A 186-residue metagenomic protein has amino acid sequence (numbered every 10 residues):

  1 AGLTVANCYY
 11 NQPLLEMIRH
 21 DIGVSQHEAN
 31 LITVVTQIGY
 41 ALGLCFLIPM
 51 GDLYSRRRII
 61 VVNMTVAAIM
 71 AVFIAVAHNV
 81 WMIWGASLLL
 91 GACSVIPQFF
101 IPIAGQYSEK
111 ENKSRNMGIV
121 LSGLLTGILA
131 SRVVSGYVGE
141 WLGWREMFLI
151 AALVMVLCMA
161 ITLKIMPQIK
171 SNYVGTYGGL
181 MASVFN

Functional and structural regions predicted by a protein language model:
A1-Q26: Extracytoplasmic
Y9, Q37-C45, V95, I128-L129: Residue-level signature of mid-helix packing/kink "hotspots" within the transmembrane helices of 12-pass Major
M17, I48-P49, Y137: Membrane-interface helix termini in secondary transporters
L42-V80: Conserved MFS/SLC helix-loop-helix module at the cytosolic interface between two early adjacent transmembrane helices
M70-I74, L90, T162: MFS-fold secondary transporters
M82, N116-K164: Helix-loop-helix hairpin linking two adjacent transmembrane segments in secondary transporters
A86-S122: Cytoplasmic helix-loop-helix junction between adjacent transmembrane helices in 12-TM secondary transporters
M166-N186: Juxtamembrane intracellular "pre-TM" segments in multi-pass secondary transporters
